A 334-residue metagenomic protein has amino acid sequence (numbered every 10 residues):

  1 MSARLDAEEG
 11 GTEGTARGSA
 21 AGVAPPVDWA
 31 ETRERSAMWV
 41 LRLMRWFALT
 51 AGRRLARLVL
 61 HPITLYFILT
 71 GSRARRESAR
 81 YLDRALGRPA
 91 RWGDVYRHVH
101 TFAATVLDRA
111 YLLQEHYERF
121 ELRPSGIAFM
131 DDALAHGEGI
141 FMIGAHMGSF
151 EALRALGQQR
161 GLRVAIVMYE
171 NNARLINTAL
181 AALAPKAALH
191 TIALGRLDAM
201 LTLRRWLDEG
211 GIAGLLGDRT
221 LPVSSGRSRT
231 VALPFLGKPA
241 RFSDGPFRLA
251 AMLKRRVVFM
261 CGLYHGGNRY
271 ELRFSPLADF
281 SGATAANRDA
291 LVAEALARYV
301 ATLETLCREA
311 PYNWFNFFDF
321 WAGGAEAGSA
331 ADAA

Functional and structural regions predicted by a protein language model:
S2-G10, A51, F67, R88 (+4 more regions): Non-catalytic C-terminal accessory region of glycerolipid acyltransferases and related lyso-lipid remodeling enzymes
S2-G144, A179-A181, K186: Membrane-anchoring hydrophobic helices of lipid-metabolizing enzymes
R33-E34, I68, I143, Y169-E170 (+3 more regions): A generic secondary-structure micro-motif detector that highlights 1-2 residue hydrophobic/ambivalent hotspots embedded
W39, A74, L122, G195 (+1 more regions): Soluble or luminal CAZymes and related metallo-dependent hydrolases
A90-R91, A104-V106, H136-G195, S225-V231: Catalytic core of membrane glycerolipid acyltransferases/transacylases, capturing the structured, soluble-facing
F120-R123, M147, A173, A193-L197 (+2 more regions): A conditional alpha-helix N-cap/helix-loop micro-motif detector
M130-D131, R154, L180-A181, L203-R204 (+1 more regions): Short amphipathic alpha-helical segments and helix-helix/interface helices
